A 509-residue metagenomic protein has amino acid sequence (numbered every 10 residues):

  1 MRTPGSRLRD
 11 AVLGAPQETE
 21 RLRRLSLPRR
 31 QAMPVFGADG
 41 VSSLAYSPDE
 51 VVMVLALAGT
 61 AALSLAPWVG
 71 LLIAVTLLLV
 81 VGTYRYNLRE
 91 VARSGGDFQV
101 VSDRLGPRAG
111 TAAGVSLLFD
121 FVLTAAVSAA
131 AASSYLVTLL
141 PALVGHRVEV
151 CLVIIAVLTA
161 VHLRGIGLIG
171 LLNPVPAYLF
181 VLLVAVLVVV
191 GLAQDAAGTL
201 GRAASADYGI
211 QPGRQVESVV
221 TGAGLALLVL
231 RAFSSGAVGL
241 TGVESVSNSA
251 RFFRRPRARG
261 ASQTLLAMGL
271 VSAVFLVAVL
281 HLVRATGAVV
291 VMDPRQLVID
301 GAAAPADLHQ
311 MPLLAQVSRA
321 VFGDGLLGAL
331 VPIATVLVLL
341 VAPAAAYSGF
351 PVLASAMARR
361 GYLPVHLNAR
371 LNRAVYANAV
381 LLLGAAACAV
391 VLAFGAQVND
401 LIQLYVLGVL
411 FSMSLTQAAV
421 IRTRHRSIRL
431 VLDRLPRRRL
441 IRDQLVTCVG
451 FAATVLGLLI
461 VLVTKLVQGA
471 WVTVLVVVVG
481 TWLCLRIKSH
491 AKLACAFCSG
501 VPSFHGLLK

Functional and structural regions predicted by a protein language model:
M1-L55, G82, R93, V101-S102 (+1 more regions): Membrane-interface "cap" regions at the ends of multi-pass membrane proteins
P28, P107-G110, G145-L152, F252-F275 (+3 more regions): Loop-to-transmembrane helix boundary motifs in multi-pass membrane proteins
M53-D103, P107-G114, V127-I154, G269-V277: Extracellular loop-to-transmembrane helix junctions
I155-A197, A204, T264-M268, I402-L415 (+2 more regions): Membrane-interface loop-to-helix entry segments
Y178, L182-T241, L270, T464 (+1 more regions): Helix-loop-helix junctions that connect adjacent transmembrane segments in multi-pass membrane transporters
V181-G213, L280-A288, S414-V431, R486-C495: Hydrophobic alpha-helical segments and their helix-loop junctions in multi-pass secondary transporters
G191-R202, L265-A315: Extracellular/periplasmic helix-exit of transmembrane alpha-helices
H366-N378, M413-L466: C-terminal membrane-solvent junction of multi-pass transporters and transport-like membrane proteins
